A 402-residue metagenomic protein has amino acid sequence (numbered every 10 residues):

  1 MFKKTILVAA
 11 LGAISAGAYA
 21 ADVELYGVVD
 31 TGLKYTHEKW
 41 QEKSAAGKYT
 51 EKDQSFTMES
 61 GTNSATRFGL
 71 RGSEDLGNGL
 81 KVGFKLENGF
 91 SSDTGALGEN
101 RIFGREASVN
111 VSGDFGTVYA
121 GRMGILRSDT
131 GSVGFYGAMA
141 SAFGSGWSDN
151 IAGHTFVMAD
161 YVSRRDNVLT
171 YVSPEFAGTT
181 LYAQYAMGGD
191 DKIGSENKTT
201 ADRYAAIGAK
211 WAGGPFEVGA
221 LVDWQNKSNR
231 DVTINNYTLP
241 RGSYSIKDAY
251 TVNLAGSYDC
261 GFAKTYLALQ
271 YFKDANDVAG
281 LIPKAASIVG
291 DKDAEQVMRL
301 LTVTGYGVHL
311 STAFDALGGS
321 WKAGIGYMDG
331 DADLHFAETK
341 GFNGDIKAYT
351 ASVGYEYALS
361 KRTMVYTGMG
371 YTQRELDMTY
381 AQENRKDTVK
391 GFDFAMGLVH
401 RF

Functional and structural regions predicted by a protein language model:
M1-D22: Gram-negative bacterial Sec-dependent N-terminal signal peptides
A10, G69-R71, S108-N110, T170-V172 (+6 more regions): Outer-membrane beta-barrel architecture
A21-Y35, S55-D190, A201-R203, K210-E217: Outer membrane beta-barrel
V29-Y35, F84-N88, R122, A183-M187 (+7 more regions): Transmembrane beta-barrel strands of outer-membrane/channel proteins
K52-T66, I102-R105, S163-N167, A201-A205 (+4 more regions): Residues that define the transmembrane beta-barrel architecture of outer-membrane proteins
L80-V82, F115-Y119, G178-L181, P215-A220 (+3 more regions): Repeated loop/turn-to-beta-strand initiation elements of outer-membrane beta-barrel proteins
I207-S352: Detector for outer-membrane/organellar transmembrane beta-barrel domains, recognizing the amphipathic beta-strand
V389-F402: Outer-membrane beta-barrel "beta-signal"
